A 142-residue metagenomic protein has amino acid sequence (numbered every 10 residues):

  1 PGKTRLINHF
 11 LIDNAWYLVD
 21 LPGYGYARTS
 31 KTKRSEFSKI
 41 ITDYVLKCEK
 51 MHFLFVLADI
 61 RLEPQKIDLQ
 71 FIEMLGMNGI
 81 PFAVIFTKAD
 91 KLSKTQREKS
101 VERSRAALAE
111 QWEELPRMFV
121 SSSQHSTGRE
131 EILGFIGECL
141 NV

Functional and structural regions predicted by a protein language model:
P1-N14: Switch I (effector-binding) loop of TRAFAC-class P-loop GTPase G-domains
T4, R34-S38, L69, S126-R129: Amphipathic alpha-helical transducer elements in NTP-driven molecular machines
A15-K39, D59-L62: Switch II (G3) loop of P-loop NTPases
W16, G23-G25, R61-E63, K88-S93 (+1 more regions): Conserved nucleotide-binding/hydrolysis micro-motifs of P-loop NTPases
A27-T32, E63-L69, K94-E98: Conserved ATPase-coupling elements of RecA-like P-loop NTPase cores
K33-R61, E73-I85: Inter-motif core of Ras-like GTPase G domains
K91-V142: Canonical P-loop GTPase G-domain recognition
